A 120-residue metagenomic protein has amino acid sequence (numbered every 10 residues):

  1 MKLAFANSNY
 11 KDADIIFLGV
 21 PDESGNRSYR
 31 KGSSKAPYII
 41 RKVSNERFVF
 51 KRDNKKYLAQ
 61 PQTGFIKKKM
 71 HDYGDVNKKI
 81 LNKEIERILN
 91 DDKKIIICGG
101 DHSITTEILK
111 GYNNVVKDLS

Functional and structural regions predicted by a protein language model:
M1-L119: Metal-dependent C-N hydrolase catalytic cores
